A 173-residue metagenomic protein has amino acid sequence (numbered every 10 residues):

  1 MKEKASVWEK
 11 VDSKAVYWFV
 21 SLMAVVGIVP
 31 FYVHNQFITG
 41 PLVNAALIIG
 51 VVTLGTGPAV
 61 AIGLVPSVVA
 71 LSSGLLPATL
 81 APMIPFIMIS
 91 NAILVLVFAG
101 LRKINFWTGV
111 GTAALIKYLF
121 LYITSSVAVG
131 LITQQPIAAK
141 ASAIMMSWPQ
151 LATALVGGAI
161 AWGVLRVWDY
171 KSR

Functional and structural regions predicted by a protein language model:
M1-R173: Loop-helix junctions at membrane interfaces
